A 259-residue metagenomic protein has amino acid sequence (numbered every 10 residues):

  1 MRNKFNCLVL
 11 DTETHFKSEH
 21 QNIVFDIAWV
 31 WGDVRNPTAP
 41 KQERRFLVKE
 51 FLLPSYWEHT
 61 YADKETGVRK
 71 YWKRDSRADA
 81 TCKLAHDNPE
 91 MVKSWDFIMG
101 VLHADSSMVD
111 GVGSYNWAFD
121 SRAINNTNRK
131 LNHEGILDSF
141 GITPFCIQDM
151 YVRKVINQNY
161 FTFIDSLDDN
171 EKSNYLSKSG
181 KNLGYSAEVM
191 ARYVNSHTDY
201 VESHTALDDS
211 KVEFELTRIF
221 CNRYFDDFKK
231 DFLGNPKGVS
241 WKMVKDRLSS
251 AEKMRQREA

Functional and structural regions predicted by a protein language model:
R2-T127: Conserved non-catalytic scaffold segment of RNase H-like nuclease domains
T12-H15, I147, E213: Ser/Thr-centric signal marking residues that sit in or immediately flank functional binding/regulatory motifs
F16, V109-S114, G135, T198-H204: Short helix-to-loop capping/linker segments positioned immediately adjacent to catalytic or ligand/cofactor-binding
L52-S55, Y61-C82, I147-S210: Active-site-proximal helix-loop-helix substrate-binding element of RNase H-like nuclease domains
F97-G100, R122, N126, V189 (+3 more regions): Residue-level signal for well-ordered alpha-helical scaffold segments within enzymatic catalytic domains
A118-F145: Substrate-recognition/cap helix-loop segment adjacent to the acidic, metal-dependent catalytic center of Asp-based
D168-K181, Y193, L207-A259: Acidic two-metal-ion nuclease catalytic site recognized across multiple nuclease folds, prominently DnaQ/RNase D-T
